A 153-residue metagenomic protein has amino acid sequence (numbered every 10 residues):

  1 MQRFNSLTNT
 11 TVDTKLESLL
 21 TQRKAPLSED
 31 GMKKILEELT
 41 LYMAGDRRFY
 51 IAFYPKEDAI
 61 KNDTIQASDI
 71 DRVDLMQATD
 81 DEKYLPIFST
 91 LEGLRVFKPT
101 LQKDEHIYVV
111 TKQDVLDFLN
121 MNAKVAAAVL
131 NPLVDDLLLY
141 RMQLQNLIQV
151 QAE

Functional and structural regions predicted by a protein language model:
M1-E153: An interfacial alpha-helical scaffold signature
